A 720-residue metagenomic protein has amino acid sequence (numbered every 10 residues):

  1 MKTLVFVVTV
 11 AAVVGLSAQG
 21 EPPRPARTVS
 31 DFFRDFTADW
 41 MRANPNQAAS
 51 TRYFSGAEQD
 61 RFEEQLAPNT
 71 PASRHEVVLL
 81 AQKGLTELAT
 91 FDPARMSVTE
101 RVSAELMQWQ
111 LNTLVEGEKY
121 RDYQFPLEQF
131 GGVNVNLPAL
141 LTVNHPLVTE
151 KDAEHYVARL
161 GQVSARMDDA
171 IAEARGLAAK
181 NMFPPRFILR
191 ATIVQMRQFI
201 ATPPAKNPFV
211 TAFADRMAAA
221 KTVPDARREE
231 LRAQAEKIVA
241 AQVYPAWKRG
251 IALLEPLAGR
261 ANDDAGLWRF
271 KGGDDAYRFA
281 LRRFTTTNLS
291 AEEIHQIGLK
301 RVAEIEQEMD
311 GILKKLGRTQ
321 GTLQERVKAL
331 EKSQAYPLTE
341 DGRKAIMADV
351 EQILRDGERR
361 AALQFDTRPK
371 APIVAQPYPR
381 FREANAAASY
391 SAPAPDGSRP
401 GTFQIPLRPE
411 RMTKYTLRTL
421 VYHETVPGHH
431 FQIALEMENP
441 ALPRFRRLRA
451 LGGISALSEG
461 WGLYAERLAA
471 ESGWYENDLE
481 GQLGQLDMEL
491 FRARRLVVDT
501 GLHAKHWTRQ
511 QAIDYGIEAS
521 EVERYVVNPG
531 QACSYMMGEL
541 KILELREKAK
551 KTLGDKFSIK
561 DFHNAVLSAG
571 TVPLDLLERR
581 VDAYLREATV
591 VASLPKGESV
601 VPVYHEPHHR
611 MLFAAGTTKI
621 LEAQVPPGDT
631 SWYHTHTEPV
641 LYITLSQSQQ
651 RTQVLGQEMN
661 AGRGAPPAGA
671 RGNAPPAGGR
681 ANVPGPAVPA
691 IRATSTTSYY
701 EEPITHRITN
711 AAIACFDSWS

Functional and structural regions predicted by a protein language model:
V5-G15: Bacterial N-terminal signal peptides
V14-R24, T589-K596, R663-A681: Compositionally biased, proline/threonine/alanine/serine-rich low-complexity intrinsically disordered stretches
Q19-S593: N-terminal maturation segment of proteins
H605-Y633, T637-Y642: A short glycine-rich, His/Asp/Glu-containing loop-to-beta-strand
I620, T630-W632, S648-T652, T697: Short beta-strand segments in beta-sandwich/barrel cores
D629-S631, N682-T709: Histidine-centered metal-chelating micro-motifs
H636-M659, G664, G678-G685: Glycine- and acidic-residue-biased ligand/ion/polar-headgroup-sensing regions
Q647, E701-W719: Ligand-binding loop in jelly-roll beta-barrel domains
